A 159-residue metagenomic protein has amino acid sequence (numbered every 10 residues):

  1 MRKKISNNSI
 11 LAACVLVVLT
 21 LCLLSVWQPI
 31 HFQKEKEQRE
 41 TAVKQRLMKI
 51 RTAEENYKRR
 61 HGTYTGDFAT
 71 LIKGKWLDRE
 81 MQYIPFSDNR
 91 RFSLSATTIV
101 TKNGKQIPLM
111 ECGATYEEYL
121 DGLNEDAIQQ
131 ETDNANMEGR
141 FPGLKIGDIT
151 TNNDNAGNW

Functional and structural regions predicted by a protein language model:
M1-N7: Short, Lys/Arg-rich N-terminal segment immediately upstream of the first membrane anchor
N8-W27: Hydrophobic membrane-insertion alpha-helices, especially the h-region of bacterial N-terminal signal peptides
C14, W27, H31-K34, M48 (+2 more regions): Generic preference for well-ordered secondary structure
L21-A42: Amphipathic alpha-helical segments typified by the pilin-like N-terminal helix that continues immediately C-terminal
E40-H61: N-terminal alpha-helical signal peptides/signal-anchor transmembrane segments
K58-W159: Low-complexity, acidic interaction segments enriched in glycine
